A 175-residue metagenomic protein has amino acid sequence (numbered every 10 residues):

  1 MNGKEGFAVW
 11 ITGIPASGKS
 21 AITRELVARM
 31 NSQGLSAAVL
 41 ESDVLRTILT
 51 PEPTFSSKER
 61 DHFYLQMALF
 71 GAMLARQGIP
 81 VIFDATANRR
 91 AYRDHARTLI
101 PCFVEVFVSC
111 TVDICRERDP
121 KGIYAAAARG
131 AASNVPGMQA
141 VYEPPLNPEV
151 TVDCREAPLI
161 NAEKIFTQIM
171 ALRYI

Functional and structural regions predicted by a protein language model:
M1-A8: Extreme N-terminal, non-catalytic leader segments that precede Walker-type/kinase nucleotide-binding cores
I11: Hydrophobic anchor at the beta1->P-loop junction of P-loop NTPases
P15: The conserved Walker
K19: Conserved lysine of the Walker
R24-A72, R76: Conserved substrate/cofactor phosphate-moiety recognition/catalytic segment in nucleotide-dependent phosphotransferases
V44-R46, A87-R90, S109-I114, A157-P158: Conserved nucleotide-binding/hydrolysis micro-motifs of P-loop NTPases
K58-V104, V108, Y124-A127: Glycine-rich phosphate-binding loop used to anchor ATP phosphates in small-molecule kinases, encompassing both
E117-K164, L172-I175: Small-molecule kinase domains that catalyze NTP-dependent phosphoryl transfer to phosphate-bearing small molecules
